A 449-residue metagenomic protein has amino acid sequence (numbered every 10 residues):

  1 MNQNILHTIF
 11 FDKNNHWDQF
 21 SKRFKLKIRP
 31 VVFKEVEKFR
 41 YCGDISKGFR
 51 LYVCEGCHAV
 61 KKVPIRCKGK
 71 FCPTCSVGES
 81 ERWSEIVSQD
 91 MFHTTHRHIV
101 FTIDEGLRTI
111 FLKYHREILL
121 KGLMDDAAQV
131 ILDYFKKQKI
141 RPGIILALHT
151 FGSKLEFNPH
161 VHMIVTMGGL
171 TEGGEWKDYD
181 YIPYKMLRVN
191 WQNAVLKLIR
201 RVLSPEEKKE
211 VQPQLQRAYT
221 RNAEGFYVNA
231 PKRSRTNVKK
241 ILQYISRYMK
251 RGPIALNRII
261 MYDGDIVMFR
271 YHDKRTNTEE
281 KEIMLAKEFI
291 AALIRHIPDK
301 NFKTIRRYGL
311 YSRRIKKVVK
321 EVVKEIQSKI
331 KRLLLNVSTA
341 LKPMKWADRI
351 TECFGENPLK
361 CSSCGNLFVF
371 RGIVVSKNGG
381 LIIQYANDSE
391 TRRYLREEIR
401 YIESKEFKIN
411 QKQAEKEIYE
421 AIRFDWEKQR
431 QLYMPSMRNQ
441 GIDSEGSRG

Functional and structural regions predicted by a protein language model:
M1-G449: Beta->alpha loop/short-helix hinge microenvironment recognizer with preference for catalytic Tyr/His contexts
